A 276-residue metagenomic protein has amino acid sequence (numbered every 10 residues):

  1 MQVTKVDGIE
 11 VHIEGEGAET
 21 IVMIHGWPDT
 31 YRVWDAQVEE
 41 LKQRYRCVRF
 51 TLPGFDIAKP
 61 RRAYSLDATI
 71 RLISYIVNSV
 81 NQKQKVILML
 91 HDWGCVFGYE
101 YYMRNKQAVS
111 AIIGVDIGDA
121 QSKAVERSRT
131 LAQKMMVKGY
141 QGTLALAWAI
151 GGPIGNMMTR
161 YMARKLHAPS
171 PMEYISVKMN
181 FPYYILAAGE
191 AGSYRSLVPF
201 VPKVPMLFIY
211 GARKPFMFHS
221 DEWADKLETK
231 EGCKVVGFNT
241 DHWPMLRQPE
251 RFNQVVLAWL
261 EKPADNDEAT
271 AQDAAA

Functional and structural regions predicted by a protein language model:
E14-I57: Conserved HGGG/HGGXW glycine-rich cap/lid loop of the alpha/beta-hydrolase fold
I24-G26, H91, Y210: The conserved beta1-alpha1 loop
R49-M89: Active-site loop/oxyanion-hole signature of alpha/beta-hydrolase fold enzymes
L90, G94, G98: Gly/Ala-rich beta-loop-alpha elbow adjacent to hydrolase catalytic centers
M103, I112-T143: Flexible "cap/lid" loop of the alpha/beta hydrolase fold
K123-A124, A147-V201: Conserved alpha/beta-hydrolase catalytic His-Asp/Glu region
V177, P182-E228, V236-N239: Conserved serine/cysteine hydrolase catalytic core
T240-P249, N253: Catalytic histidine-centered segment of alpha/beta-hydrolase-like enzymes
